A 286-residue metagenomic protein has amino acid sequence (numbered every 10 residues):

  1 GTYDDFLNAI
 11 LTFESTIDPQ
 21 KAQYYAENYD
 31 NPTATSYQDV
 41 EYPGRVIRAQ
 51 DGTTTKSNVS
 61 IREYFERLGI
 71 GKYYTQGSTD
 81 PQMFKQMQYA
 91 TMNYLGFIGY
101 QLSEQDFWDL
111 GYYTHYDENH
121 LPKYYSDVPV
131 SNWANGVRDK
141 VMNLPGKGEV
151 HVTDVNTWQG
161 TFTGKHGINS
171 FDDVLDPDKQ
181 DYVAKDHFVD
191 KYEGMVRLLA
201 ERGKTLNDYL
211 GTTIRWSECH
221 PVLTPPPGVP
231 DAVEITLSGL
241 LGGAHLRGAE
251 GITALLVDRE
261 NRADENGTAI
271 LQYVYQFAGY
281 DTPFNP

Functional and structural regions predicted by a protein language model:
G1-Y94, G99, Q105-P286: Non-catalytic cell-wall polysaccharide-engagement segments
